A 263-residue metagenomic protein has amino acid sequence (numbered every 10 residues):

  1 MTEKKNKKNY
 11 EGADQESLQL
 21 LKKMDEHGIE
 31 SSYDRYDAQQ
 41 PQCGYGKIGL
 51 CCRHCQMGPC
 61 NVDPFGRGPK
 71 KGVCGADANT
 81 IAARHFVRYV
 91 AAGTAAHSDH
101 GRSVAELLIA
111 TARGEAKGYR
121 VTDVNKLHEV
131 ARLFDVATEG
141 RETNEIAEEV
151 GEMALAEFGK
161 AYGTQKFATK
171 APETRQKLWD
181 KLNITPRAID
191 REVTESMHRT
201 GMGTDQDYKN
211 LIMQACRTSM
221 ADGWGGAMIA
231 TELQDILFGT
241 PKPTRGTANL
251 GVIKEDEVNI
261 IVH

Functional and structural regions predicted by a protein language model:
T2-H263: Metallocofactor- and cofactor-centric catalytic cores in central/energy metabolism, strongly enriched
